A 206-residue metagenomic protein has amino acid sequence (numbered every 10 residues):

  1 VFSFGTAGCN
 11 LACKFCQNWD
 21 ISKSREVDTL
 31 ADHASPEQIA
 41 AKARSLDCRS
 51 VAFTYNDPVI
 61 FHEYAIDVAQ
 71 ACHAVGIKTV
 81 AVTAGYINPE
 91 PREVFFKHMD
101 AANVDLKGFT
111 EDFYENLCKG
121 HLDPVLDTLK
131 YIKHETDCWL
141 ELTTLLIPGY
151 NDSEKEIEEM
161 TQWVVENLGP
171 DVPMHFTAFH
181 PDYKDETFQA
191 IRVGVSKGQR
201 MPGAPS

Functional and structural regions predicted by a protein language model:
V1-K14: N-terminal pre-triad scaffold of radical SAM enzymes
F2-G5, D28, D57: Short secondary-structure transition/capping motifs
T6, N18, A65: ATP/adenylate-binding site constellation spanning eukaryotic-like Ser/Thr protein kinases, ABC-transporter
K14, N18-I21: Short functional micro-motifs and their immediate structural scaffolds
I21-D32, A74: A short alpha->loop->secondary-structure connector
H33-F188: Conserved AdoMet/S-adenosylmethionine-binding subsite of the radical SAM
F188-P202: Active-site-adjacent loop and "lid" segments of alpha/beta metabolic enzymes
S206: Cys/His-rich short segments
